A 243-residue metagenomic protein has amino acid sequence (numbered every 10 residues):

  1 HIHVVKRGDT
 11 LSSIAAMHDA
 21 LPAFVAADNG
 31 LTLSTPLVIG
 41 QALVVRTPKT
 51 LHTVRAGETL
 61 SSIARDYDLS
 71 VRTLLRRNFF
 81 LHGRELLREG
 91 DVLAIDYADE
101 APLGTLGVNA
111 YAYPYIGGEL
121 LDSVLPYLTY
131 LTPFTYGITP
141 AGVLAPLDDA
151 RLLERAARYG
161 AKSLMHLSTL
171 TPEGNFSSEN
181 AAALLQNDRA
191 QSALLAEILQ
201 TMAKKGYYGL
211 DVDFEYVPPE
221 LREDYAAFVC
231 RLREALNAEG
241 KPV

Functional and structural regions predicted by a protein language model:
H1-D19, Q41-D68, D91: Primarily a LysM-type cell-wall glycan-binding module
H3-K6, A42-R46, T53-R55, T73 (+6 more regions): Soluble periplasmic/extracytoplasmic beta-strand elements of cell-envelope proteins
S12-A16, A23, S61-R65, R72 (+12 more regions): Solvent-exposed, polar/charged alpha-helical surfaces in well-ordered, non-transmembrane soluble domains, broadly
A26-S34, L75-G83: Short acidic beta-strand-loop surface patches of small beta-rich interaction domains
N29-T47, L86-A98: Short, structured interface segments
K49-H52, I95-L120: Boundary/entry segment of secreted carbohydrate-active catalytic domains
F79, A98, Y136, E215: Flexible loop residues that form catalytic and substrate-binding hotspots at small-molecule/glycan-binding clefts
P102-P114, L125, T139-V243: Chitinase-like catalytic core of GlcNAc-active glycosidases
